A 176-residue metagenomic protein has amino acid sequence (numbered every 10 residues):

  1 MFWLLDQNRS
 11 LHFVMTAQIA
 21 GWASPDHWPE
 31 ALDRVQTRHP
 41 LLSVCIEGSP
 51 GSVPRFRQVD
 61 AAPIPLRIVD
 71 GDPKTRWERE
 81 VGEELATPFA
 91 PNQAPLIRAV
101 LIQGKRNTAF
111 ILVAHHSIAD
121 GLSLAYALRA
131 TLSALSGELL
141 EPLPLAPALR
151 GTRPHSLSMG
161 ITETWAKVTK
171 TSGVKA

Functional and structural regions predicted by a protein language model:
M1-P25, P29-E30, A176: N-terminal beta-alpha "docking/capping" segments at the starts of catalytic domains in thioester/acy l-group-handling
M1-W3, I118-Y126, A130-A176: Non-catalytic, low-complexity flexible loops and terminal extensions
A20-W28, L66-R76, P154-G160: Charged, low-complexity, helix/coiled-coil-prone segments
P29-P144: Acyl-thioester-dependent condensation/acyltransferase catalytic cores
